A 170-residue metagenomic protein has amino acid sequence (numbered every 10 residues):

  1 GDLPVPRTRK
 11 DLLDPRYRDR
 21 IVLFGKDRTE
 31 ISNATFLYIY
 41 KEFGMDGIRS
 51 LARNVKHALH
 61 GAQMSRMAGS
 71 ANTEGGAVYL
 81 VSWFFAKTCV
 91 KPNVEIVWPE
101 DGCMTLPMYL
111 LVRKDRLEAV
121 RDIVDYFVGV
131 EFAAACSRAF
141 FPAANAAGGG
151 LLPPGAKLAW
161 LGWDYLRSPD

Functional and structural regions predicted by a protein language model:
G1, T105-A119, A135-A139, A144: A bilobed periplasmic-binding-protein/Venus flytrap-type ligand-binding module shared by bacterial periplasmic
G1-L23: A conserved helix-loop-strand patch within extracytoplasmic ligand-binding domains of the periplasmic binding
D2-R7, Y40-G47, D115-V120: Short helix-loop capping/hinge motifs at secondary-structure junctions, enriched in acidic/polar residues
K10-L13, F36, Y40, V120-V128 (+2 more regions): Non-transmembrane alpha-helical segments in soluble domains of secreted/periplasmic/extracellular proteins
R20-F24, E30-D101: Ligand-binding pocket segment of bilobal, Venus flytrap-like solute-binding proteins
R20-K26, F127-L151: Periplasmic-binding protein-like
G44-G47, G129, G162: Glycine-centered helix-coil hinge/cap
L151-D170: Extracellular/periplasmic bilobal clamshell ligand-binding domains
